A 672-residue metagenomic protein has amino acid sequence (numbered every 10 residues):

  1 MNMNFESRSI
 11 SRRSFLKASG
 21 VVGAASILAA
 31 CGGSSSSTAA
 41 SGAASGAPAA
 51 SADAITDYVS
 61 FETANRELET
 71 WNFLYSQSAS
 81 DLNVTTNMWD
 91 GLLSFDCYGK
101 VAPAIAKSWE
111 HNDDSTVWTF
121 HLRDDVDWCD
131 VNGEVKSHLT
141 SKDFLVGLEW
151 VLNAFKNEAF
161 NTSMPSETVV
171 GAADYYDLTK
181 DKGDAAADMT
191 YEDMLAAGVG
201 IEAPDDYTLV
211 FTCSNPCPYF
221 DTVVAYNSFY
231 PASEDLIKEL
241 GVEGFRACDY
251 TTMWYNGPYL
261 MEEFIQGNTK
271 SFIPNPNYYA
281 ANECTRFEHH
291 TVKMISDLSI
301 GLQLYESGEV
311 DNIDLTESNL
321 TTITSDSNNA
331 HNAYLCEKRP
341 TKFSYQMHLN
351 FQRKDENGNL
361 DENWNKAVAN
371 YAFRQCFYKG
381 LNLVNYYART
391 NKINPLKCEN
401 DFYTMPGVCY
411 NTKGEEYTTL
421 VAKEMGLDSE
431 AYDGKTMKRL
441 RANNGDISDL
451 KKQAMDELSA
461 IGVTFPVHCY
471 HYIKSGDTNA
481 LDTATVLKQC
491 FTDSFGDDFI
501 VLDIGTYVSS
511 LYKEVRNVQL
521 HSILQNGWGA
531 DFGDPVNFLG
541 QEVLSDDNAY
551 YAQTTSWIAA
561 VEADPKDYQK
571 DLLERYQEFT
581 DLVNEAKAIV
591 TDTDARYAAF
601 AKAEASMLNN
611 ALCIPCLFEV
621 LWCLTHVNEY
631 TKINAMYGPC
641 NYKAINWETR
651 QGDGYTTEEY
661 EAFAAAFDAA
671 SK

Functional and structural regions predicted by a protein language model:
M1-I10, S14, A18-A30: N-terminal secretory signal peptides
C31-G33, N65, S318-I447, K570-Y576 (+1 more regions): Local pocket/hinge segments that shape ligand/substrate recognition
F61-D113, W254: N-terminal lobe/hinge region of extracytoplasmic solute-binding protein
K107-E167, G171, V210, G301-L304 (+2 more regions): Aromatic- and charge-enriched surface segment that lines or borders ligand/interaction sites
K182-M189, M194-G198, P204-Y207, T212-T291 (+1 more regions): Gly/Pro-rich hinge or "lid" segments in bacterial periplasmic/extracellular proteins
V242-Y250, N277-D326: Ligand-site clamp/hinge motif
Q266, N394-P395, S429-A530, R575 (+1 more regions): Ligand/substrate-recognition segments at binding pockets and active sites
T269, Y378-A422, S475, N479-Q489 (+1 more regions): Detector for C-terminal structural segments
